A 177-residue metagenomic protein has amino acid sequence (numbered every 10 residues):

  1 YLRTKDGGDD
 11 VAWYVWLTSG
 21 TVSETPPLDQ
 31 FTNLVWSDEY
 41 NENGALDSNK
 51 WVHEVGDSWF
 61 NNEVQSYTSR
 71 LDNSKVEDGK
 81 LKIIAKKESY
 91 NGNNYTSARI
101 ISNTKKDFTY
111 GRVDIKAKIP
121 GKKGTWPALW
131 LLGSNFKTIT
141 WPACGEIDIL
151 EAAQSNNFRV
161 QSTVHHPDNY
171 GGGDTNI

Functional and structural regions predicted by a protein language model:
Y1-T4: Short, aromatic- and glycine-rich surface loops/edge beta-strands on solvent-exposed regions
G8-G20: Edge beta-strands of jelly-roll/beta-sandwich modules across compartments, strongly enriched in secreted/luminal
S23-I177: GH16 jelly-roll
